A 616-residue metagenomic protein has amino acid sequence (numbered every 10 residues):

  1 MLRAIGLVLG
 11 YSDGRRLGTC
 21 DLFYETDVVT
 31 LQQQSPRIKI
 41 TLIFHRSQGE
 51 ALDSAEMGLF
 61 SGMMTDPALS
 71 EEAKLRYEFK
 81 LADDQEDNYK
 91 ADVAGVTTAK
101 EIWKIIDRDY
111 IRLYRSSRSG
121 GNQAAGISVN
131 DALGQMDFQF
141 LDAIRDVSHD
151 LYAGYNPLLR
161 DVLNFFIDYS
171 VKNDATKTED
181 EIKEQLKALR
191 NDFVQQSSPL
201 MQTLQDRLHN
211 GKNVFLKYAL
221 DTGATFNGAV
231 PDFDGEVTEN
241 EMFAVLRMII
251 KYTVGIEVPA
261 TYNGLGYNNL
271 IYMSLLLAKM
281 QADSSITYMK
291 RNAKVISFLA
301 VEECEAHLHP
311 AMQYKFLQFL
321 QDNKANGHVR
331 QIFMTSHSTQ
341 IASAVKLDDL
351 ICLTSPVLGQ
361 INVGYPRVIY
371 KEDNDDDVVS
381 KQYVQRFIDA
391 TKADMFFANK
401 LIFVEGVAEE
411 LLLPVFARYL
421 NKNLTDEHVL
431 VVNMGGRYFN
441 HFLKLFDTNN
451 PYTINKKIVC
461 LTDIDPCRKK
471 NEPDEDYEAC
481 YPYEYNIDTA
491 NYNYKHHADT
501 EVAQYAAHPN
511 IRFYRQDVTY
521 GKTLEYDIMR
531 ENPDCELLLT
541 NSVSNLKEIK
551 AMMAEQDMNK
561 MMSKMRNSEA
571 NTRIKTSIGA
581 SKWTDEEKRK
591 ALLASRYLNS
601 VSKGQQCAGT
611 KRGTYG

Functional and structural regions predicted by a protein language model:
M1-G10, E241-F243, M248-T391, E410 (+3 more regions): Switch/communication elements of ASCE P-loop NTPase nucleotide-binding domains
G10-P36, Q281-K294, N326-V329, F333 (+1 more regions): Flexible phosphate/Mg2+-sensing switch loops adjacent to catalytic phosphate-binding sites
R16-Q33, Q48-K187, E372-V379, E478-A506: Glycine-rich phosphate-binding loops of NTPases
H45-E50, K80-Q85, R145-S148, E305 (+7 more regions): Conserved nucleotide-binding/hydrolysis micro-motifs of P-loop NTPases
W103, S355-G616: Acidic, divalent-metal-binding catalytic cores of TOPRIM and closely related two-metal-ion phosphodiester/pyrophosphate
G134, N292-V295, N326-V329, F396-F397 (+1 more regions): Short loop/turn elements that form and flank the Walker-type P-loop nucleotide-binding site in RecA-like NTPase cores
Q139, S297-V301, I402: Hydrophobic positions in the central parallel beta-sheet of the AAA+
V147-V301: Extended helical coiled-coil dimerization/tether regions that scaffold and oligomerize large DNA-maintenance assemblies
